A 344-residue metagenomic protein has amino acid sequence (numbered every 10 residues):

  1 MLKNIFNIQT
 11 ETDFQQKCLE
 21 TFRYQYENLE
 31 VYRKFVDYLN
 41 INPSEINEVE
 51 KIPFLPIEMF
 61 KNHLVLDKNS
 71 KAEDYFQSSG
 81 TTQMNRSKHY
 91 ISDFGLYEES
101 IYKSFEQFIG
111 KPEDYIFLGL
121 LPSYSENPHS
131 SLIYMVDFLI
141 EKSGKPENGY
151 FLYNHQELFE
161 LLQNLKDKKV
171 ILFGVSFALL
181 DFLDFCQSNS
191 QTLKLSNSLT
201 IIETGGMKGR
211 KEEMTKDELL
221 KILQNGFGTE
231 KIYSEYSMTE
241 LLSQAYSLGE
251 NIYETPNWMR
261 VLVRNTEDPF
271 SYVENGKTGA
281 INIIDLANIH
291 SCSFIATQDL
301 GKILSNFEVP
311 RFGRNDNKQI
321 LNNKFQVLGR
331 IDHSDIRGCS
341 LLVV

Functional and structural regions predicted by a protein language model:
L2-I5, Q9-Y24, N28-V31, D114 (+1 more regions): Active-site glycine/GP-rich loop and adjacent strand/helix microenvironment that borders small-molecule binding pockets
E11, Q16, E27-Q77, M84-Y90 (+1 more regions): Active-site diphosphate/adenylate-binding microenvironment
Y75-N85, S123, S176, T239-L241: Ser/Thr-glycine-rich phosphate-binding loops at phosphate-binding pockets of nucleotides, nucleotide cofactors
S79, K88-L96, I133-D137: "Short basic amphipathic alpha-helical interaction patches in structured regions
Q83-I91, E113-S123, G144-N148, V273-E274: Short acidic, glycine/Ser/Thr-rich loop/turn "cap" segments at secondary-structure junctions
R86-Y90, P128-S131, F182-F185: Short, conserved acidic/polar surface loops in the N-terminal third of protein domains
Y90, F94, E98, L121-H129 (+4 more regions): Short capping loops/turns at secondary-structure boundaries
F108-V136: Conserved AMP-binding loop of ANL adenylate-forming enzymes
